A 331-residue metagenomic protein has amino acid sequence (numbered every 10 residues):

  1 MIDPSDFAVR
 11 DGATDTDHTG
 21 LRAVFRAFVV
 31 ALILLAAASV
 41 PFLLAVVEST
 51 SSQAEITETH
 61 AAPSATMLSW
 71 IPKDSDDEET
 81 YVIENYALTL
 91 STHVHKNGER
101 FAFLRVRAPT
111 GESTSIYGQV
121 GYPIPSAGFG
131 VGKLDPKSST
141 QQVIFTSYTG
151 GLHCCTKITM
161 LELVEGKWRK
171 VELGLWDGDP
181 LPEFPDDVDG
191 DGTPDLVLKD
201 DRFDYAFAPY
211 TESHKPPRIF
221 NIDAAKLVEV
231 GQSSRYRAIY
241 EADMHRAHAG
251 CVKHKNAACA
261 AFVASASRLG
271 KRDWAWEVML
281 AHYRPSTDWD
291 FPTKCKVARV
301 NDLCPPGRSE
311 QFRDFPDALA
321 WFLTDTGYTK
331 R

Functional and structural regions predicted by a protein language model:
M1-G12: N-terminal intrinsically disordered, acidic low-complexity segments at the extreme N-terminus
T19-A31: N-terminal Sec-pathway targeting helices
P41-T57: Signal peptide processing junction and immediate N-terminal pro/mature segment of secreted/exported proteins
E55-A87, T92-K96, P194, L198-R331: Acidic, small-residue rich beta-repeat scaffolds with periodic aromatic anchors
E84-S91, K133-T149, D187-D201: Acidic/hydrophobic-patterned starts of short beta strands in beta-sheet-rich repeat architectures
R100-K137, Q141-Y148, C154: Active-site acidic/histidine clusters and adjacent loop/turn architecture that either coordinate catalytic ions
F103-V120, T159-L175, I219-V230: Surface-exposed loop/turn elements that mediate protein-protein interactions on large endomembrane-trafficking
I116-F129, G174-F184, I239: Repeat-based blade/solenoid architectures
